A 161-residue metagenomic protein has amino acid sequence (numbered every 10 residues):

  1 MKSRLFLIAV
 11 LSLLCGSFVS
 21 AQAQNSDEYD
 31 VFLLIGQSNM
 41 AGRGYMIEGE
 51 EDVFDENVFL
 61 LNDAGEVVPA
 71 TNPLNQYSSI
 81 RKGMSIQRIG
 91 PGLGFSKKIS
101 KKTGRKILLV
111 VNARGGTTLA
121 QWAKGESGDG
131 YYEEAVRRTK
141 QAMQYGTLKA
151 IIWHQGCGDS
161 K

Functional and structural regions predicted by a protein language model:
M1-L7: Bacterial N-terminal signal peptides that target proteins for export
R4, G16, G116-L119: Compositionally biased, low-complexity segments enriched in small residues
I8-S17: Bacterial N-terminal signal peptides
V19-Q22: Sec/Tat signal peptide C-region and signal peptidase I cleavage site
Q24-K161: Cell-envelope and extracellular/periplasmic
